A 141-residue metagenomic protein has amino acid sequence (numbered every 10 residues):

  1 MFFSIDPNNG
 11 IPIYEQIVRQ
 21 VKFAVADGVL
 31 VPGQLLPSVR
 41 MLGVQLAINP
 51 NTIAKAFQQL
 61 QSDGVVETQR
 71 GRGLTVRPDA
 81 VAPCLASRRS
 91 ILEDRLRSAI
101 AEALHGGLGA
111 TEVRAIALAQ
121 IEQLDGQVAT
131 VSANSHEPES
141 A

Functional and structural regions predicted by a protein language model:
Y14, V18, S38, R72-R89: Short, cationic-aromatic polyanion-contact patches
F23, Q59, A119: Alpha-helical DNA-recognition elements
V29-Q34, Q59-G71, R77-D79: Beta-hairpin "wing" of winged helix-turn-helix
L35-L46, L60: A short alpha-helical element within helix-turn-helix/winged-helix DNA-binding domains across DNA-binding proteins
V81-G106: Conserved segment of winged-helix/HTH DNA-binding domains
L104-A141: C-terminal regulatory/oligomerization modules of transcriptional regulators
